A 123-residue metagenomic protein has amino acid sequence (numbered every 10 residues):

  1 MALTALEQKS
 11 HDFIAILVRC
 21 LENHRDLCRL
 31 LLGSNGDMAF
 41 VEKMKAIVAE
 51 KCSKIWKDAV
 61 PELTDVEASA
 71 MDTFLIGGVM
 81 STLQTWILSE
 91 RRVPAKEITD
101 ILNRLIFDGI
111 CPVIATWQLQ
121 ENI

Functional and structural regions predicted by a protein language model:
M1, F74, G78-S89: Solvent-exposed, amphipathic alpha-helical segments
M1-L27: Hydrophobic alpha-helical connector segments
E7, H11, V41, S69 (+1 more regions): Short, structured helix-loop boundary elements
V18, K45, A49, T99-F107: Hydrophobic core segments within long, regular secondary-structure runs in both alpha- and beta-rich folds
R29-L31, A95: Short, hydrophobic secondary-structure boundary micro-motifs
N35-P61, S69-T73, G77-S81, C111: Amphipathic alpha-helical packing segments from all-alpha helical-bundle domains
T85-I123: C-terminal peripheral helix-coil segments that are non-catalytic and often amphipathic
